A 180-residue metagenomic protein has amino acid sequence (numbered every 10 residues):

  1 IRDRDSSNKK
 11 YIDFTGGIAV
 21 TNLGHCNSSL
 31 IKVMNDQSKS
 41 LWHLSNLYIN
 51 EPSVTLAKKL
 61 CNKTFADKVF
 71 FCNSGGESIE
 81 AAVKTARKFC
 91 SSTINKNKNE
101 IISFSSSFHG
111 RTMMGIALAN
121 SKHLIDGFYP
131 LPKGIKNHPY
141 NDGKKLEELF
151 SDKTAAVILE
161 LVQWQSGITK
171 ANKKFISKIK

Functional and structural regions predicted by a protein language model:
I1: Conserved small/polar residues in nucleotide/adenosyl-binding loops
R4-D5: Hydrophobic alpha-helical segments, especially N-terminal targeting/anchoring helices
Y11, G17-L47, E51, A57-N73: Glycine-rich phosphate-binding segment of PLP-dependent enzymes
T15-G16, A117: Short clusters of small/polar residues that mark proteolytic maturation junctions
K58-L159: PLP-dependent aspartate aminotransferase-fold enzymes
L161-K170: Glycine-rich, proline-tolerant flexible connector loops at the mouths of alpha/beta enzymes
T169-K180: Catalytic PLP-binding core of fold-type I/II PLP enzymes
